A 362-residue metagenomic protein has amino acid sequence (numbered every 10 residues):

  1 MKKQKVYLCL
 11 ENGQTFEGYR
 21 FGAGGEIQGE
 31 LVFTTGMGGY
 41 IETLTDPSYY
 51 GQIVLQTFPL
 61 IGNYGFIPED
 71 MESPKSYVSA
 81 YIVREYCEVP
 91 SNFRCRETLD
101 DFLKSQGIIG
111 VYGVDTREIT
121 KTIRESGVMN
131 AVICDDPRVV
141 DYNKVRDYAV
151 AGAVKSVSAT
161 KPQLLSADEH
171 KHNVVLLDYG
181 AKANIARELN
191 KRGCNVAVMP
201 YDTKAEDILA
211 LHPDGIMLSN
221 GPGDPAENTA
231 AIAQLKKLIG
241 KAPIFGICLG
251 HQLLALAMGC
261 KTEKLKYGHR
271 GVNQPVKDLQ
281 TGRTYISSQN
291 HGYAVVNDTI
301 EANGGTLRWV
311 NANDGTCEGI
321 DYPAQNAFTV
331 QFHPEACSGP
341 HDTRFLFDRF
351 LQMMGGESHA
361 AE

Functional and structural regions predicted by a protein language model:
M1-E206, A210-L211, P225, C337 (+1 more regions): RNA-binding accessory domains that recognize and position tRNA/RNA substrates
R20-F21, F58, Q289, A312 (+2 more regions): Short clusters of small/polar residues that mark proteolytic maturation junctions
I109, N173, P243-F245, K261 (+1 more regions): Proline-centered loop/turn at the N-terminus of a beta-strand
D168-V174, T281-T284, Y322-A327: Beta-strand-turn-beta hairpins that frame and shape the catalytic cleft of phosphate-ester-processing enzymes
N173-D178, S287-S288, F328-F332: Active-site-proximal beta-strand elements of phosphoester/diester hydrolases
G215, S219-Q289, A294, G339-M354: Cysteine-nucleophile active-site neighborhood
G282-A324, A361-E362: Catalytic beta-strand/loop cores that center a nucleophilic Ser/Cys/Thr and support acyl-enzyme chemistry
G319-A360: A glycine-centered loop/beta-turn motif at secondary-structure junctions
